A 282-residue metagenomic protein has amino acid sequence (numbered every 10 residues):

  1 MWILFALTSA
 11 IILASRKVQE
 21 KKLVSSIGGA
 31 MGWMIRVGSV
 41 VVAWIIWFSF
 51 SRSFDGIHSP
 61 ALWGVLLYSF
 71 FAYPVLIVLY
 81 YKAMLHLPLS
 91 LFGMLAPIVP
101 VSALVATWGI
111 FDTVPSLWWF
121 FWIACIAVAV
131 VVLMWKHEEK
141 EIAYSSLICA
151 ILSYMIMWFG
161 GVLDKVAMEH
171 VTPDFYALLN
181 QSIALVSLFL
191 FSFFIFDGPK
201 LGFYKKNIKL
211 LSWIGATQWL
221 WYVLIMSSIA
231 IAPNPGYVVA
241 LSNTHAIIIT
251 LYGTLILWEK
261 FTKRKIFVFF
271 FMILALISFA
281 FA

Functional and structural regions predicted by a protein language model:
M1-Y68, I77-L87, W135-C149, S182-A232 (+1 more regions): Membrane-interface interhelical linkers
W2, S145-A177: Selected transmembrane alpha-helices and immediately adjacent juxtamembrane segments of polytopic inner-membrane
W44, L104-W108, L117-W135, R264-A282: Hydrophobic transmembrane alpha-helices of multi-pass small-molecule transport proteins
F50-P60, W108-L117, V162-A177, G198-F203 (+1 more regions): Membrane-interface helix termini and inter-helical loops of multi-pass transporters
Y68-Y73, Y81-A127, A177-V186, P233-L255: Specific alpha-helical transmembrane segments that line the substrate/conduction pathway and gating interfaces
M226-A282: C-terminal appended segment following the main domain
